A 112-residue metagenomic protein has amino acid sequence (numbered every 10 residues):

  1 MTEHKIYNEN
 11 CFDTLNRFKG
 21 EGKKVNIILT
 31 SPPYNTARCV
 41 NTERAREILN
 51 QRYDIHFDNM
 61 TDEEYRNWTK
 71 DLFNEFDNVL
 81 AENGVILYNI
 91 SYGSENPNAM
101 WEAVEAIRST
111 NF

Functional and structural regions predicted by a protein language model:
M1-F112: Core catalytic lobe of class I
